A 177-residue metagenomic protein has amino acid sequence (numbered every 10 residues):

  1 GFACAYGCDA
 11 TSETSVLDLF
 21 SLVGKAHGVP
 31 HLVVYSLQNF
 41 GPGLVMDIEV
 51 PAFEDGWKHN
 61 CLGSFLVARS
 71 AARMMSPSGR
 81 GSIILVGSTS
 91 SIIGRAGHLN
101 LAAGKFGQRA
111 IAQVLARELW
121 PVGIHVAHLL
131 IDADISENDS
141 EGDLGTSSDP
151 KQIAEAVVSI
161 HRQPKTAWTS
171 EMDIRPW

Functional and structural regions predicted by a protein language model:
F2, G28-P30, L44, M75-S88 (+1 more regions): Active-site loop of short-chain dehydrogenase/reductase
C4-G7, E13-G28: Conserved amphipathic alpha-helix within the SDR
V34-P42: Conserved NAD(P)H cofactor-binding loop of Rossmann-fold oxidoreductase domains
L44-V45, E49-W57: Substrate-binding pocket helix/loop in short-chain dehydrogenase/reductase
A68-R69, Q113: A short, exposed helix-loop element centered on a Lys and neighboring polar residues
S82-G107, Q113, R117-W120: Catalytic loop of short-chain dehydrogenase/reductase
P121-S136, E141-W177: C-terminal helical subdomain
